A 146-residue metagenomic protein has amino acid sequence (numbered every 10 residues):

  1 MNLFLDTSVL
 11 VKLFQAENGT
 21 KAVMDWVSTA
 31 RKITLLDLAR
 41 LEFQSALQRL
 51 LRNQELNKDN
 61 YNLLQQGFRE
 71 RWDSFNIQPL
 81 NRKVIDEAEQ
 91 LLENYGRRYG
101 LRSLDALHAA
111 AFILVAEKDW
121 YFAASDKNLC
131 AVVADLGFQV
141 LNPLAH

Functional and structural regions predicted by a protein language model:
M1-A39, L50-L64: Short, well-structured N-terminal submotif of metal-dependent ribonuclease cores
N2, L114-H146: Acidic, PIN/NYN-like endoribonuclease modules and their adjacent C-terminal/linker elements
V9-L10, A39, V84, H108 (+1 more regions): Alpha-helix capping/helix-boundary segments
T29-A30, R71-S74, K118, L136: Structured helix-beta-strand junction loops
T34, Q78, L141: General small-molecule cofactor/ligand-binding pocket signal
L38, Q44-N94: Active-site-proximal, substrate-binding regions of enzyme catalytic domains and RNA-binding/basic surfaces
N76-S125: Active-site neighborhoods of divalent-metal-dependent phosphate/nucleic-acid chemistry enzymes
